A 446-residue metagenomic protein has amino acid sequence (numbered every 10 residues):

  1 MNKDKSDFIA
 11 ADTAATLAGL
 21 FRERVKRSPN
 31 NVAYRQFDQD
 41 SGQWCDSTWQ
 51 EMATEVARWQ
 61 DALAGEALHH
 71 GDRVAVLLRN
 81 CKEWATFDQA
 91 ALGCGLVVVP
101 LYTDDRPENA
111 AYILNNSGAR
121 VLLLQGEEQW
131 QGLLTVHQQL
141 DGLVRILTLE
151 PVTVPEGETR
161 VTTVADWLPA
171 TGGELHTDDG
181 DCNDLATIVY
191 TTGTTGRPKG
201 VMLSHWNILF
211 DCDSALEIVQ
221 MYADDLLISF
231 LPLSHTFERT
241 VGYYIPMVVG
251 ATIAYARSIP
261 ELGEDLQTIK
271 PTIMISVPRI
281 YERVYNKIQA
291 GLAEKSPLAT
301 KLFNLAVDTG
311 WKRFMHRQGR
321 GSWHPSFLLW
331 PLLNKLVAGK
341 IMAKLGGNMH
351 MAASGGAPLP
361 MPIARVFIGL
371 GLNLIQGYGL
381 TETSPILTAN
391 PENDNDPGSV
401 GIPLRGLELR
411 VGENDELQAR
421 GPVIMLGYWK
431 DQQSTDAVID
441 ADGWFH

Functional and structural regions predicted by a protein language model:
S6-A15, W130-V136, V154-L185: Flexible, low-complexity linker/hinge segments
T13, N30-C81, A85-Q89, R106-A111 (+2 more regions): Conserved AMP-binding/adenylate-forming core of the ANL superfamily
P29-V32, T148, L168-Y190, R197 (+1 more regions): Conserved pre-ATP/AMP-binding loop-to-beta segment of ANL
D46-Q50, A186-C212: Conserved AMP-binding A3 loop
E66, G93-D166: Structural core segment of the AMP-binding/adenylate-forming
D105-V136, D211-I228, I259-I273, K344: Conserved ATP-dependent adenylate/AMP-binding module captured primarily in the ANL superfamily
L209-L226, L233-A338, N348: Conserved AMP-binding/adenylation subdomain of ANL enzymes
P403-H446: Conserved ATP-binding/catalytic segment of the ANL
